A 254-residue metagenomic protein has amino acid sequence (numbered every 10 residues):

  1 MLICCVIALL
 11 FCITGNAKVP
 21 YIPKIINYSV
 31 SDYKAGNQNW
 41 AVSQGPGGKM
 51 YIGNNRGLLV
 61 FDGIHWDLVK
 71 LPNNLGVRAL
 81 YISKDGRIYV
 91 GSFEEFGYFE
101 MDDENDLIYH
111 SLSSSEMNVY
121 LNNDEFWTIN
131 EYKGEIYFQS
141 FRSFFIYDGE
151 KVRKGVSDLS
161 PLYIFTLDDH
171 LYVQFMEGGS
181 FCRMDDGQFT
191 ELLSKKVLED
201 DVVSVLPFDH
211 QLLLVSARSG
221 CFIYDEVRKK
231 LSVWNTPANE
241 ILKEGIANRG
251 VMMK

Functional and structural regions predicted by a protein language model:
M1-K254: Carboxylate-rich, polar loop motifs that coordinate divalent cations or form catalytic acidic clusters
